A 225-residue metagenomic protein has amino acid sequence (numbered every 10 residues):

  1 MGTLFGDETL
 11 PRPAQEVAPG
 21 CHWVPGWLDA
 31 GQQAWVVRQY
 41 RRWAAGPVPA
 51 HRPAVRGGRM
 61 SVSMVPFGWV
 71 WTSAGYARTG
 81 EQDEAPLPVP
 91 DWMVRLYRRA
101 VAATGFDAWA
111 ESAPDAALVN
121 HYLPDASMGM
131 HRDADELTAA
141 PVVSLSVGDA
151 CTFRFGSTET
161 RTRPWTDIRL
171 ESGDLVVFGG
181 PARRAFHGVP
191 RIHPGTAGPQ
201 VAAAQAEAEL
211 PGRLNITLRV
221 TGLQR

Functional and structural regions predicted by a protein language model:
M1-R225: Non-heme Fe(II) oxygenase metal-center motifs and adjacent flexible, charged/small-residue loops
